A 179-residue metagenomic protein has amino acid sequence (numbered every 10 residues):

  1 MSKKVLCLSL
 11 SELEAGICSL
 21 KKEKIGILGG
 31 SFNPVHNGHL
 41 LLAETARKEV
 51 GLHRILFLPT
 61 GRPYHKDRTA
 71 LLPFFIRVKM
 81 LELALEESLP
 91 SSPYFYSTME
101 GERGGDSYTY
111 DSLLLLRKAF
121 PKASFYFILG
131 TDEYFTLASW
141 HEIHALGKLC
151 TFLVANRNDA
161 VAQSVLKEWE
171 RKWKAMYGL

Functional and structural regions predicted by a protein language model:
M1-L179: Nucleotidyltransferase catalytic core that binds NTPs
